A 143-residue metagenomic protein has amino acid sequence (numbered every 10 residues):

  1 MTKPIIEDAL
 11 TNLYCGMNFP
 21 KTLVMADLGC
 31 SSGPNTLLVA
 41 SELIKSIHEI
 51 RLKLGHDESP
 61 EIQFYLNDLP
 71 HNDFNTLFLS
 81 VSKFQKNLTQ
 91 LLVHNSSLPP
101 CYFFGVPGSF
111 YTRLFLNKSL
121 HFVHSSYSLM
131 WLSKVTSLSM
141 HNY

Functional and structural regions predicted by a protein language model:
M1-K118, W131-Y143: N-terminal charged/capping segments associated with class I S-adenosyl-L-methionine
H124: A conserved beta-strand element that flanks and buttresses the S-adenosyl-L-methionine
Y127-S128: Short catalytic micro-motifs in class I SAM-dependent methyltransferases
